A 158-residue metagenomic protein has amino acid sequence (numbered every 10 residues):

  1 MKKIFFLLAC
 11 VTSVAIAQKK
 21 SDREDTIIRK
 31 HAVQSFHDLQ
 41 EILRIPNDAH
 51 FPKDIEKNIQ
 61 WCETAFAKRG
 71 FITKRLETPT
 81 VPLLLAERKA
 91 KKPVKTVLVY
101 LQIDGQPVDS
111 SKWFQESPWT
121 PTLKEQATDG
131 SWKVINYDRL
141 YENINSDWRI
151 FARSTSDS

Functional and structural regions predicted by a protein language model:
M1-K20: Bacterial Sec-dependent N-terminal signal peptides
Q18-D157: Acidic/His- and Gly-rich active-site-bordering loop/insert found across diverse amide/peptide-bond hydrolases
